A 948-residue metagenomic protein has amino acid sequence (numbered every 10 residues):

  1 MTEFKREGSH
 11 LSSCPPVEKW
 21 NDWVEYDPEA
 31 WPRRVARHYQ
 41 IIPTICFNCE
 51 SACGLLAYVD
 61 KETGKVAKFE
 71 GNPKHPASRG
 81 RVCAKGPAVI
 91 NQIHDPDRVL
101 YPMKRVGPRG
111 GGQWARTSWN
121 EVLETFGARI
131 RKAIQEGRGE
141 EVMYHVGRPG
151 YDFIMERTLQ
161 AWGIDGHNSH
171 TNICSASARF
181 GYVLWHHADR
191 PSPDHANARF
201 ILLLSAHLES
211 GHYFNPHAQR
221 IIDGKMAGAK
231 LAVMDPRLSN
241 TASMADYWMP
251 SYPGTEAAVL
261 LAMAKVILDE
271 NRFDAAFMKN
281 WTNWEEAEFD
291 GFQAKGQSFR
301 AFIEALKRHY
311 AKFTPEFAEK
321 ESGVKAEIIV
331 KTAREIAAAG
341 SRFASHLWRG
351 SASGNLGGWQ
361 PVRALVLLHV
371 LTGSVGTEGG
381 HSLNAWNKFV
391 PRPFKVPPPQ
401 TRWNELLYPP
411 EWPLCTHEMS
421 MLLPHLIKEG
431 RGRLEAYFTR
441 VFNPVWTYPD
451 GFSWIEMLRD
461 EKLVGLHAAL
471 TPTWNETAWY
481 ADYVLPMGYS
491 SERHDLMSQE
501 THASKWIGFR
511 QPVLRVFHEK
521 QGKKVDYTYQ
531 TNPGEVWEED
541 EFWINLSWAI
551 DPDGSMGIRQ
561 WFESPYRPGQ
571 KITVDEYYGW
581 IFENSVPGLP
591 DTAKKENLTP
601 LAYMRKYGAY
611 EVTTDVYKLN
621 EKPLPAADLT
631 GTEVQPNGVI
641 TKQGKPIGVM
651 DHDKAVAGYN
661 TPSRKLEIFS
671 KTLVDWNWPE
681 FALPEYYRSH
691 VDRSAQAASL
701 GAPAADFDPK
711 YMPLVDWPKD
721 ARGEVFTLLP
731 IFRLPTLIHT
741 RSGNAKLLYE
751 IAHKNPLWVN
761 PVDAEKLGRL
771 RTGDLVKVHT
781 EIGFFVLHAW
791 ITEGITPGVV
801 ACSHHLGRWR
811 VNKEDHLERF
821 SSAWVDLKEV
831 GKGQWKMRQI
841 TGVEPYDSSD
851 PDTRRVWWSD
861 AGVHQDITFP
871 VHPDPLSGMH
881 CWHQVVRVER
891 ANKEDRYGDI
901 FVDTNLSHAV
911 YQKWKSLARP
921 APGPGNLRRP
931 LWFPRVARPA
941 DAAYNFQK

Functional and structural regions predicted by a protein language model:
M1-F273, K325, F438-R440, V484 (+12 more regions): N-terminal export/assembly segments and adjacent metallocofactor-ligating motifs of anaerobic energy-metabolism
V122-E141, P191-F200, H309, V330-S345 (+2 more regions): Glycine-rich phosphate/diphosphate-binding loops that line cofactor/substrate pockets in enzymes
M155-D223, A227-A232, A258, V366-Y483 (+4 more regions): Extended redox/cofactor-interaction regions of prokaryotic respiratory oxidoreductases
G228, A232, R237-G340: Long, well-ordered, tryptophan-enriched scaffold segments
P512-Y610, G831-G862: Long, C-terminal catalytic modules of enzymes
T772-I782: Short conserved beta-strand and strand-loop elements enriched in small hydrophobics with frequent Asp/Gly
L787-I791: Short beta-strand-centered aromatic/proline hotspots
E793-L806: Short, solvent-exposed secondary-structure boundary/capping segments
